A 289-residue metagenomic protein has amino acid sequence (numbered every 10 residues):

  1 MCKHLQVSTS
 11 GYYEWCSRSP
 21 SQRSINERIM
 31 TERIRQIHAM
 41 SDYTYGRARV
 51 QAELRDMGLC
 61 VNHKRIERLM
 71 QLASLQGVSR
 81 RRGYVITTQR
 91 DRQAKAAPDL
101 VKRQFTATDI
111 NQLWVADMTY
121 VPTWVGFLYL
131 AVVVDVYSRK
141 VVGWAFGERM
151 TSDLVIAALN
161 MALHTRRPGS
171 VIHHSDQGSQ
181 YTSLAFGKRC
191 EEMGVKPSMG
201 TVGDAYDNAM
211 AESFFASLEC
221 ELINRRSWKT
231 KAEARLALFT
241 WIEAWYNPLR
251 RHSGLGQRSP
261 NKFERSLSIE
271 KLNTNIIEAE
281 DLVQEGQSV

Functional and structural regions predicted by a protein language model:
M1-V289: Charged DNA-binding/catalytic regions of mobile-element recombinases
